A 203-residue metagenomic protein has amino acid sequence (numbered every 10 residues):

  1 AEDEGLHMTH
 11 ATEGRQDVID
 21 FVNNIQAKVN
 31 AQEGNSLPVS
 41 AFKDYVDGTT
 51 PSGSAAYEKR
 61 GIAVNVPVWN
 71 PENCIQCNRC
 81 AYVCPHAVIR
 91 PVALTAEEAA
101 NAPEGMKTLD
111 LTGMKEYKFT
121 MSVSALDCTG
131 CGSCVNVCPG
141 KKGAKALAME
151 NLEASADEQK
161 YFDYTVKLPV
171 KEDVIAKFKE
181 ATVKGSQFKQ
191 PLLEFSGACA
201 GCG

Functional and structural regions predicted by a protein language model:
A1-S122, D127, V135-G203: Ferredoxin-type iron-sulfur electron-transfer modules and their immediate structural context
G132: Catalytic nucleotidyl-transfer cores of nucleotide-processing enzymes
